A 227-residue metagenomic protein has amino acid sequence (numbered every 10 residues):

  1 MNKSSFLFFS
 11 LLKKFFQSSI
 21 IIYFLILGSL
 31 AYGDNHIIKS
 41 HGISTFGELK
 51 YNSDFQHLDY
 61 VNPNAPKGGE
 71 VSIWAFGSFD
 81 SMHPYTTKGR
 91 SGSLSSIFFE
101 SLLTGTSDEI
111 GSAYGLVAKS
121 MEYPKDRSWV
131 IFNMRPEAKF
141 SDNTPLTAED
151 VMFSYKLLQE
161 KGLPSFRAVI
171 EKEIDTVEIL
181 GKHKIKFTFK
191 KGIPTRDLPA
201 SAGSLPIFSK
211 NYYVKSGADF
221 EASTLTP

Functional and structural regions predicted by a protein language model:
M1-K14: N-terminal secretory signal peptides that target proteins for export/translocation
K14-G28: Bacterial N-terminal signal peptides
F24-Y32, N133, L158: Hydrophobic membrane-targeting alpha-helices
D34-D126, N133, K156, S223-P227: N-terminal lobe/hinge region of extracytoplasmic solute-binding protein
V61, T87-L94, S120-P164, E178-L180 (+2 more regions): Aromatic- and charge-enriched surface segment that lines or borders ligand/interaction sites
A113, F166-V169: Short, surface-exposed helix-loop/turn micro-motifs enriched in polar/charged residues
A168-E221, L225: Surface-exposed binding/hinge segments that line and control ligand-binding clefts or catalytic entry sites
